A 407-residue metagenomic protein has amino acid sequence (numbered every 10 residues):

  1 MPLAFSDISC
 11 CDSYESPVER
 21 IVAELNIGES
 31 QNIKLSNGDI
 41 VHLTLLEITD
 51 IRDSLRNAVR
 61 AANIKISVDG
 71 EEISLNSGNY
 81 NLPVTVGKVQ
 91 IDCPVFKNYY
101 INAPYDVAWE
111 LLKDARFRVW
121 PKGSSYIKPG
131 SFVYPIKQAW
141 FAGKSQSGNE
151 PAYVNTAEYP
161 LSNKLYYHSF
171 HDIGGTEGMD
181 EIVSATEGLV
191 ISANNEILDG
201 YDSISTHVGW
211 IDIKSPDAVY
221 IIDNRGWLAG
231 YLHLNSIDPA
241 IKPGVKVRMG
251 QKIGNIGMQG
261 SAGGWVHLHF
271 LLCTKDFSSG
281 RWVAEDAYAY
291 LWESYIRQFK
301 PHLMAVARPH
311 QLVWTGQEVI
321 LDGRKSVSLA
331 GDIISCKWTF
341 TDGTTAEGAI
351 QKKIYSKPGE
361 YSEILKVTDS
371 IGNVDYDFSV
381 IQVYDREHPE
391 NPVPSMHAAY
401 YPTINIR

Functional and structural regions predicted by a protein language model:
F5-W140: Surface-exposed, beta-sheet-biased, low-hydrophobicity segments with strongly acidic/polar composition
G28, I40, V59-A61, L112 (+5 more regions): Extracytoplasmic
T44-L46, L189, G230: Residues located in well-ordered beta-strands
E47-T49, G175, S192, H233-S236 (+1 more regions): A residue-level detector for short acidic-glycine micro-motifs
R116-D217, M249, M258, A262 (+1 more regions): Surface-exposed, glycine-biased beta-strand/turn segments
G175-S184, D217, I222-G250: Short histidine-centered loop motifs in beta-beta connectors
A287-R407: Extracellular/lumenal mature domains of secreted and surface-exposed proteins
